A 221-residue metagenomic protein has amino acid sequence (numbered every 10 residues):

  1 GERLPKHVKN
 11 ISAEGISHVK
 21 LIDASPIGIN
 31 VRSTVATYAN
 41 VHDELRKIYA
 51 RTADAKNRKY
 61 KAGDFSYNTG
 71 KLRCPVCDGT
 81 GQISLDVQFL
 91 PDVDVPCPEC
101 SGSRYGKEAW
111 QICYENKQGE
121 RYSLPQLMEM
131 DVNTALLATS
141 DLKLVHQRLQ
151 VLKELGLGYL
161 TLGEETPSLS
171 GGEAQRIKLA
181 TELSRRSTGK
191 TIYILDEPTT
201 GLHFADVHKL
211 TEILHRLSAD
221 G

Functional and structural regions predicted by a protein language model:
G1-G221: Conserved phosphate-binding elements of NTP-dependent enzyme cores
